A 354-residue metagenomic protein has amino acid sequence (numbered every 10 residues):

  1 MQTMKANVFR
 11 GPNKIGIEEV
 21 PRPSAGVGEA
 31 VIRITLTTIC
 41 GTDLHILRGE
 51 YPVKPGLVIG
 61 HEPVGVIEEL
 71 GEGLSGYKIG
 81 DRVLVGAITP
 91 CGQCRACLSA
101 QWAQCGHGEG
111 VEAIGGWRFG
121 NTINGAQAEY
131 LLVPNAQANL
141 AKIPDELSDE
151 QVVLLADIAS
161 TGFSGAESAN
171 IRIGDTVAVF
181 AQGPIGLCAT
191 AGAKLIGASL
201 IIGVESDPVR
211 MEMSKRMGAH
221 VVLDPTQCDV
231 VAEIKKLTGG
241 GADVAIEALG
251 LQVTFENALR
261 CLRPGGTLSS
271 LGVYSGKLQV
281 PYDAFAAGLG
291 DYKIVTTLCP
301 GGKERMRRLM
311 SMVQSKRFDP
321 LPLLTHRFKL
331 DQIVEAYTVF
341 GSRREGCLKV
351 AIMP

Functional and structural regions predicted by a protein language model:
M1-Q2, A6, G240, E256-R260 (+1 more regions): C-terminal hydrophobic helical "lid"/dimerization subdomain of Rossmann-like NAD(P)H-dependent oxidoreductases
P21-T37, R48-L98, A103, I123-N124 (+1 more regions): Glycine-rich beta-strand-centered segment in the early N-terminal region that forms part of a ligand/cofactor-binding
D43, A166, T190, M211 (+2 more regions): Generic hydrophobic/aromatic pocket-lining and core-packing "Φ" positions
G76, Q93-F180: NAD(P)H dinucleotide-binding glycine-rich loop of Rossmann-like/cofactor-binding domains, especially the beta1-alpha1
V83, K142-C228, A232-E233, V244: Mid-domain Rossmann-like dinucleotide-binding core that forms the NAD(H)/NADP(H) cofactor-binding site
A169-I171, T238, L249, L262-R263 (+1 more regions): A generic alpha-to-beta junction signature in SAM-dependent methyltransferases
A198, K215-R216, H220, Q252-F318 (+1 more regions): Glycine-rich phosphate-binding loop and adjacent beta-alpha segment of Rossmann(oid) nucleotide-cofactor-binding
G240-I246, G266: Short SAM/SAH-binding signature in class I
